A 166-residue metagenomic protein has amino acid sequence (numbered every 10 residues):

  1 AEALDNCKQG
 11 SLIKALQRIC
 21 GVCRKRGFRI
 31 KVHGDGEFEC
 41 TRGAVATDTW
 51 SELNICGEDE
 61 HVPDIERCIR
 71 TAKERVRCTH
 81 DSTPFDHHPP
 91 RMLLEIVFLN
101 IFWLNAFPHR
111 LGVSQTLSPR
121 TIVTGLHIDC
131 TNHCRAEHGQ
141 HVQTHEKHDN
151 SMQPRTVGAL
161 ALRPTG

Functional and structural regions predicted by a protein language model:
A1-G166: Nucleic-acid-interacting cores, centered on viral/eukaryotic replication and modification enzymes
